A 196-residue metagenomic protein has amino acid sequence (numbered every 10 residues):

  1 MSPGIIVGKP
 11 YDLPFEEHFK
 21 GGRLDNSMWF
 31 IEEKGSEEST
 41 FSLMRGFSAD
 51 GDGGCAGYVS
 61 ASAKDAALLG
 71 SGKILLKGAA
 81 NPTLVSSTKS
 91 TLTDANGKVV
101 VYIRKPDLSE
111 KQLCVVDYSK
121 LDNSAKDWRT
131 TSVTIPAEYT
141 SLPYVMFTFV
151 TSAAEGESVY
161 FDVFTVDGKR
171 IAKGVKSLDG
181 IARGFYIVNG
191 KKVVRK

Functional and structural regions predicted by a protein language model:
P14-A63: Extracellular glycan-recognition surfaces and repeat-rich motifs
C55-L84, W128-S132, F161: Short beta-strands within extracellular/lumenal beta-sheet-rich domains
A63, K77-G78, K89-G97, A153-G156: Extended, low-complexity, turn-rich repeat/linker tracts enriched in Gly/Pro/Ser/Thr and Asp/Glu that occur
D65-A67, V150-F164: Extracellular carbohydrate recognition
P82-L84, D94-I103: Beta-strand acidic-aromatic groove motif in beta-rich domains, primarily in extracellular
S86, T130-G156: Extracellular beta-strand ligand-recognition surfaces/modules
L108-T140: Extracellular carbohydrate recognition and processing domains and analogous Trp-centered ligand-binding platforms
V163-K196: C-terminal outer-membrane/trafficking sorting elements
